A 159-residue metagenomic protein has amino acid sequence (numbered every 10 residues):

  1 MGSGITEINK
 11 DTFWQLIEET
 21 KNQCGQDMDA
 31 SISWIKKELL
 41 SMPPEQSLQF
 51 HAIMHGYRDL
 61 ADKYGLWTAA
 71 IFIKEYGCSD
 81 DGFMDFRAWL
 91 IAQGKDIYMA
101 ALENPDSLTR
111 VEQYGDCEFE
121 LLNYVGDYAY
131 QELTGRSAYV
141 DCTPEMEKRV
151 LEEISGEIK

Functional and structural regions predicted by a protein language model:
M1-K63: N-terminal domain-onset segments
F13, D27, F86, E157-K159: Generic detector of bulky aromatic hydrophobic side chains
E19-T20, L40, I73, A92 (+2 more regions): A generic structural signal for solvent-exposed, polar alpha-helical segments
D27, S79, E120-Y124: Secondary-structure junction/capping motif
K37-Q113: Core of folded catalytic or high-affinity ligand/protein-binding domains in predominantly eukaryotic proteins
D96-A100, N104-K159: Basic, alpha-helical nucleic-acid-binding regions used in initiation and control of genome expression
